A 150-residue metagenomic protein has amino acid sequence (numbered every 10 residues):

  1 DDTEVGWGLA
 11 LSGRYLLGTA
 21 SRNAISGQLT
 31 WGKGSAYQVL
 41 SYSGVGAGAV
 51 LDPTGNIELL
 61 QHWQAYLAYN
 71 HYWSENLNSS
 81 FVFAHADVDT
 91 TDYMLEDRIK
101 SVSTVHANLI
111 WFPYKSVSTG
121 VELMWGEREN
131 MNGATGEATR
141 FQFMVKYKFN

Functional and structural regions predicted by a protein language model:
D1-I99, S103: Detector for outer-membrane/organellar transmembrane beta-barrel domains, recognizing the amphipathic beta-strand
S35-Q38, L77, W111-S116, Y147-N150: Outer-membrane beta-barrel biogenesis signature
V105-E122: C-terminal closing repeat unit and adjoining cap/tail of repeat-based domains
L123-E129: A short, acidic, flexible beta-alpha connecting loop/helix-capping segment that sits on the rim of active
N130-T135: Short proline/glycine-enriched turn/loop segments at secondary-structure junctions
E137-N150: Outer-membrane beta-barrel "beta-signal"
